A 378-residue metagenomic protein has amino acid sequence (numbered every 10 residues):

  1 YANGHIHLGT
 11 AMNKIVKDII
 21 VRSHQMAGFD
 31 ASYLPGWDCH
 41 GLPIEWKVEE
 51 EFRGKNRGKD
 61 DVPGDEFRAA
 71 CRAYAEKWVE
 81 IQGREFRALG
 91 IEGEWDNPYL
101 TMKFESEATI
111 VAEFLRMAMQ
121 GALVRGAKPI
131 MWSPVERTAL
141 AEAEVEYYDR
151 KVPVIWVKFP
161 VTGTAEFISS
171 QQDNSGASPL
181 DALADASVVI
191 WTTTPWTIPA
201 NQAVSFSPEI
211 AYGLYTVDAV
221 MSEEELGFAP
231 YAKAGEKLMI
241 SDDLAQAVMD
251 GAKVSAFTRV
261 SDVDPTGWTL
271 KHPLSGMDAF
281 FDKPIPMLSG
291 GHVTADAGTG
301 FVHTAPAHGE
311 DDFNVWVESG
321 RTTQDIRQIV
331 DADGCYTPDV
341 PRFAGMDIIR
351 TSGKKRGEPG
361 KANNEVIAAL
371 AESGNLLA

Functional and structural regions predicted by a protein language model:
Y1-E225, A305-E310, V315-F343, A362-V366 (+1 more regions): N-terminal, positively charged nucleic-acid-binding surface of large information/translation enzymes
D30, A200-F206, I210, L214-D331 (+1 more regions): Catalytic alpha/beta core of large soluble enzyme barrels
P341-G360: Acidic, Ser/Thr-rich peripheral helices and adjacent loops at domain boundaries
